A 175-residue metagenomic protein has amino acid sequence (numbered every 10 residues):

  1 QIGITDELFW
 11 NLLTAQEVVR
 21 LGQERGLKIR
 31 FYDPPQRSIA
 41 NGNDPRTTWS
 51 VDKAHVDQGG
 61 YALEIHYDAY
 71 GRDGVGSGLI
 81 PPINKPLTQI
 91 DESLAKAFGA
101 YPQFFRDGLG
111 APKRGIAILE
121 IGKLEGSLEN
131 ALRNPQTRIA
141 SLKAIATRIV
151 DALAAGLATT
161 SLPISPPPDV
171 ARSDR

Functional and structural regions predicted by a protein language model:
T5-R175: Active-site-proximal helix/loop segments of hydrolytic enzymes
